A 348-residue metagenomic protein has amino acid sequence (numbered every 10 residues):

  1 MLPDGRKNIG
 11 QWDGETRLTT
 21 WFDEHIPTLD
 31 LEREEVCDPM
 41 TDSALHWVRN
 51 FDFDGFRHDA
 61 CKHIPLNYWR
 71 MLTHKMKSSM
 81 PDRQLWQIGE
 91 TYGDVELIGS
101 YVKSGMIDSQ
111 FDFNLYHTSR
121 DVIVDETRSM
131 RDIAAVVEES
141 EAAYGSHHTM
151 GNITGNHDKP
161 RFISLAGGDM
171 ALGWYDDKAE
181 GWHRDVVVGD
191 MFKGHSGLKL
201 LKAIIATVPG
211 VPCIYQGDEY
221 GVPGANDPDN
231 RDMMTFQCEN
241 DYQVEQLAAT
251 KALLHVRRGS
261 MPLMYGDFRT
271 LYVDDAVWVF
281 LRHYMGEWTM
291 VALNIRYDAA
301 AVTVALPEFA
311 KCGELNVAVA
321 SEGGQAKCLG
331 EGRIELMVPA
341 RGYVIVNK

Functional and structural regions predicted by a protein language model:
M1-F51, M71-M80, L97-I98: Substrate-binding/active-site clefts of carbohydrate-active enzymes
M1-G10, A171-F192: Charged, glycine/proline-rich intrinsically disordered loops and linkers
F22-C37, D54-H63, R120-R128, W182-G194 (+1 more regions): The substrate-binding groove and active-site-proximal loops of carbohydrate-active enzymes, especially glycoside
S43-L45, R49-I153, I204-T207, G221-A252 (+5 more regions): Active-site-proximal helices and loops of the catalytic beta/alpha 8
G99-S100, I163-A166, Q216, N226-D227: Short, solvent-exposed loop/turn and secondary-structure capping segments
V136-A179: Aromatic-lined glycan-binding groove of carbohydrate-active enzymes
G194-H195, T207-I214, Y220-K348: Carbohydrate-interacting/catalytic domains
